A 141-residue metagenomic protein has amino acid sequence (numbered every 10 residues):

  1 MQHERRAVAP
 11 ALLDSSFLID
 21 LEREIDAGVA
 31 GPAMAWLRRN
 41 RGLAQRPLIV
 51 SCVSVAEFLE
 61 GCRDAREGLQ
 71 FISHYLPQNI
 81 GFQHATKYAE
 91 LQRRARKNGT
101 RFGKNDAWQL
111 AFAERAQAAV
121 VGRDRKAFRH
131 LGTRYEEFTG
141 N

Functional and structural regions predicted by a protein language model:
M1-I49, L59-Q70: Short, well-structured N-terminal submotif of metal-dependent ribonuclease cores
Q2-A9, P77-R123: Active-site neighborhoods of divalent-metal-dependent phosphate/nucleic-acid chemistry enzymes
F17, S54, H84, W108-Q109 (+1 more regions): Alpha-helix capping/helix-boundary segments
V55, A65-G68, A85-Y88: A general structural signal for well-ordered alpha-helical segments in protein cores
E57-F58, K87, H130-L131: Phosphate- and divalent-cation-binding pockets in alpha/beta enzyme and binding domains that engage nucleotide-derived
L69, K126-T133: Short loop/helix-cap segments at secondary-structure boundaries that form the rim of catalytic
I72-Q78, G132-T139: Active-site regions of enzymes building and remodeling cell-envelope glycoconjugates
